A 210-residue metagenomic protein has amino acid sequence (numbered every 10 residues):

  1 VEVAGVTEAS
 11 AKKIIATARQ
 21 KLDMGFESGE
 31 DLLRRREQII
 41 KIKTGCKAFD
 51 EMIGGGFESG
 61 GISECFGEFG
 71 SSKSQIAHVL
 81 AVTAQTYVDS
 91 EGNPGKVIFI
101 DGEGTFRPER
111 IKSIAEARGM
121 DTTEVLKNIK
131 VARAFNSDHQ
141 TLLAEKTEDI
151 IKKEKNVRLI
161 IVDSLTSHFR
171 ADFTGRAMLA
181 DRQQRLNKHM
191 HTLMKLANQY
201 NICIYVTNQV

Functional and structural regions predicted by a protein language model:
V1-I15: Helix-hairpin-helix
I14-E124: The Walker A/P-loop phosphate-binding site
I42-C46, S74, Q140, L179 (+1 more regions): A conditional alpha-helix N-cap/helix-loop micro-motif detector
G45, F49, I53, Q140-I151 (+1 more regions): Generic hydrophobic alpha-helical segments
F49, C65, I111, I129 (+3 more regions): Residue-level signature of catalytic and energy-coupling elements of molecular machines, predominantly ATP/GTP-dependent
T86, R182-Q209: Substrate-engagement module of ASCE P-loop NTPases
G92-M178: Conserved inter-motif catalytic segment of the P-loop NTP-binding fold
